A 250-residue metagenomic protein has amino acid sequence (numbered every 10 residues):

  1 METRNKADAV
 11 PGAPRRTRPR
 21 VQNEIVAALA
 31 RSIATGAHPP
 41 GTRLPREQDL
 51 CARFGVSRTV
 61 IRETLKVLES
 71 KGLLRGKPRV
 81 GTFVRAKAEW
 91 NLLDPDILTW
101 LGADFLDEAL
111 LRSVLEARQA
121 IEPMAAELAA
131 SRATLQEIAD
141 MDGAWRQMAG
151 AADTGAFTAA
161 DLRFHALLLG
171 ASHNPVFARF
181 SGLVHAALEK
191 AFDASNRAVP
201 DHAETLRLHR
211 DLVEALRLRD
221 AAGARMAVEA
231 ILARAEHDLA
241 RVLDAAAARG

Functional and structural regions predicted by a protein language model:
M1-I121, E127, A245-G250: Short linear motifs at protein or domain termini
T3-A7, W145, A149, A159 (+3 more regions): C-terminal all-alpha effector/ligand-binding and dimerization domain of prokaryotic HTH-type transcriptional repressors
T82, L93, I97-T99, F105-L106 (+4 more regions): Hydrophobic, amphipathic alpha-helical faces that serve as interaction scaffolds
L115-P123, I138, H202, L206-H209: Hydrophobic faces of stable alpha-helices that mediate helix-helix packing
E137-D140, G223: Alpha-helical positions within canonical tetratricopeptide repeat
